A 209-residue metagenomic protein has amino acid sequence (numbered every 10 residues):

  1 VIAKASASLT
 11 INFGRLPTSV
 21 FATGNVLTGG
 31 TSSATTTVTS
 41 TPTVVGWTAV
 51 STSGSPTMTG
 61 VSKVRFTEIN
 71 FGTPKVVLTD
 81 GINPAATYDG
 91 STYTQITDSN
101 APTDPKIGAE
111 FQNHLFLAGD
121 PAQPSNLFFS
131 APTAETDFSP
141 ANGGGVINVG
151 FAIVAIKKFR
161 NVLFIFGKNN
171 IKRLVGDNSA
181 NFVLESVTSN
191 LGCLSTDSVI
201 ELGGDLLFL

Functional and structural regions predicted by a protein language model:
V1-I2, V20-L209: Recognizes the extracellular SEMA beta-propeller fold with strongest preference for semaphorin/plexin SEMA domains
S6-R15, V45: A generic structural motif
